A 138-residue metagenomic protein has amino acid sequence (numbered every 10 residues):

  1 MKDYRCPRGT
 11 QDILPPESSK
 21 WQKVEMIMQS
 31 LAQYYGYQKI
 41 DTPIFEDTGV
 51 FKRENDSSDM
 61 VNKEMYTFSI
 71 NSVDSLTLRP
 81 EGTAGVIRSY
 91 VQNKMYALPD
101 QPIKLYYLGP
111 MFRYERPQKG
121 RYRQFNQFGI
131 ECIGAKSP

Functional and structural regions predicted by a protein language model:
M1-P138: TRNA-recognition modules of translation machinery and tRNA-sensing kinases, especially anticodon-binding
